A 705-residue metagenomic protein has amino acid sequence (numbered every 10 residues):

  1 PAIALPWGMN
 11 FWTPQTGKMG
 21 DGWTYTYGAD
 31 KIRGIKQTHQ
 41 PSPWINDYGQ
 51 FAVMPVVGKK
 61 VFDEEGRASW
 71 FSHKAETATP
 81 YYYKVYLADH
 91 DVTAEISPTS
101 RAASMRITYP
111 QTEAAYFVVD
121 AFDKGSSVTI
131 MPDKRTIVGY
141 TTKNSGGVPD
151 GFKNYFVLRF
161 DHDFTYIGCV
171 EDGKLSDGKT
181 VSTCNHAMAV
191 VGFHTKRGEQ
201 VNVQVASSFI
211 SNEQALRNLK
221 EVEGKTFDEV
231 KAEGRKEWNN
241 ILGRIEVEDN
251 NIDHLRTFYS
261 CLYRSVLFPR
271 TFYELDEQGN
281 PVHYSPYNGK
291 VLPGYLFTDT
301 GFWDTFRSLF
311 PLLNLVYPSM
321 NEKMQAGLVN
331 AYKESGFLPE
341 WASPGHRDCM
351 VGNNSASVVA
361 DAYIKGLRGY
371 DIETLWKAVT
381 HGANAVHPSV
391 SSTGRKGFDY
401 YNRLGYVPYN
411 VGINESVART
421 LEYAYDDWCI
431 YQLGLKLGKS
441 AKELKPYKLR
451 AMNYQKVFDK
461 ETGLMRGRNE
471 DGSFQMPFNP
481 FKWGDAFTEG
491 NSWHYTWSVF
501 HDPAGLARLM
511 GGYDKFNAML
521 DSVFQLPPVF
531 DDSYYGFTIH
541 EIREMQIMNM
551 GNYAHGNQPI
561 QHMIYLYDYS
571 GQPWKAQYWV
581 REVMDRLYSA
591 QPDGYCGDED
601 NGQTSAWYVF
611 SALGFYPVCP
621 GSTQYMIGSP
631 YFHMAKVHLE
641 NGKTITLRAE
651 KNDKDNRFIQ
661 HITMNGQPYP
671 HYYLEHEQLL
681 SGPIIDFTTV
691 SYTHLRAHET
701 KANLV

Functional and structural regions predicted by a protein language model:
P1-F310, N314-S357, Y363-L421, C429 (+9 more regions): Accessory carbohydrate-recognition regions in carbohydrate-active enzymes
D426: ATP-dependent phospho-/nucleotidyl transfer catalytic cores
F658: Extracellular attachment/recognition segments
H694, K701-V705: Single conserved hydrophobic/aromatic residue that forms the stacking wall/gate of nucleotide- or nucleobase-binding
